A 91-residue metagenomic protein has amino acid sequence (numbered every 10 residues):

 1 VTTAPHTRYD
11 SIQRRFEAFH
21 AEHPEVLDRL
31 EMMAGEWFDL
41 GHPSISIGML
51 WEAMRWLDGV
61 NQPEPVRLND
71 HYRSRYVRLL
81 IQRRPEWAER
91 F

Functional and structural regions predicted by a protein language model:
T2-Y9: Long, intrinsically disordered, Lys/Arg- and Ser/Thr/Pro-rich regulatory tracts of eukaryotic nuclear proteins
P5, P24, P43, P63-P65 (+1 more regions): Proline-rich intrinsically disordered, low-complexity coils
S11-M49, A53-N61: Positively charged, polyanion-binding regions of nucleic-acid-associated proteins
G48-E89: Charge-enriched amphipathic alpha-helical scaffolds
